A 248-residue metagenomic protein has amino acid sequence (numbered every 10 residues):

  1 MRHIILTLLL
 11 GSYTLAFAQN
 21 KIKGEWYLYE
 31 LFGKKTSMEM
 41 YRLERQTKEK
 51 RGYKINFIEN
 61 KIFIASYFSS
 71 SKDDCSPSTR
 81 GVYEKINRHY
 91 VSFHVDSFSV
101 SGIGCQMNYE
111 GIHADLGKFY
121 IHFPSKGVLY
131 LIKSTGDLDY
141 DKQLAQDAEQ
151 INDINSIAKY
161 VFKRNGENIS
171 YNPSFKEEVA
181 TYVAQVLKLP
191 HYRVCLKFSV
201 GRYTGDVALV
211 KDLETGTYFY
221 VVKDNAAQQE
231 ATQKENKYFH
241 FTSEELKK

Functional and structural regions predicted by a protein language model:
M1-I22: Bacterial Sec-dependent N-terminal signal peptides
A18, D147-Q150, Y160, Y182 (+4 more regions): Short stretches within intrinsically disordered, low-complexity N-terminal or propeptide regions
Q19-S78, Y90-G166, E214, E245-K248: Lipid interaction determinants
I154-C195: Short, non-transmembrane alpha-helical segments in secretory-pathway proteins
L189-Q228: Exposed beta-strand-loop-beta-strand "reactive/processing" segments of non-cytosolic proteins
F219-K248: A short, surface-exposed interaction/processing loop segment used at functional sites
